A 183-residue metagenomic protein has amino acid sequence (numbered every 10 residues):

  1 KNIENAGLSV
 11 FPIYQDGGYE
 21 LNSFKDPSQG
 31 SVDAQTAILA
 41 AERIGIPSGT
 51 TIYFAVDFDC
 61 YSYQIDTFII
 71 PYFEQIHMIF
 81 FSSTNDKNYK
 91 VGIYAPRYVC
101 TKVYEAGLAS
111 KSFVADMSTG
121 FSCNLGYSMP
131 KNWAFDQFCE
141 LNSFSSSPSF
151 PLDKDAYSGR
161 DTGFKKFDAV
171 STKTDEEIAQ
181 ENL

Functional and structural regions predicted by a protein language model:
K1-C60: Substrate-binding cleft of extracellular glycoside hydrolase catalytic domains
E4-N5, G45-S48, N85-D86, A106-G107 (+1 more regions): Extracellular/periplasmic catalytic domains that process cell-envelope and extracellular macromolecules
S9-Y14, T50-A55, K90-Y94, S112-A115 (+1 more regions): Structural recognition of the beta-strand scaffold that forms the well-ordered cores of secreted hydrolase catalytic
D16-L21, D57-S62, R97-C100, T119-F121 (+1 more regions): Solvent-exposed loop/turn segments at secondary-structure junctions within structured extracellular/periplasmic domains
T51, A55, D59-I65, K165-T172: Catalytic grooves of carbohydrate-active enzymes
D59-T84: Active-site cleft segment of glycoside hydrolase catalytic domains centered on the general acid/base Glu
F81-K102: Aromatic-lined carbohydrate-recognition surfaces of secreted/lumenal glycan-active proteins
V103-L183: Functionally critical loop-and-helix segments that line ligand-binding/catalytic clefts of soluble enzyme domains
